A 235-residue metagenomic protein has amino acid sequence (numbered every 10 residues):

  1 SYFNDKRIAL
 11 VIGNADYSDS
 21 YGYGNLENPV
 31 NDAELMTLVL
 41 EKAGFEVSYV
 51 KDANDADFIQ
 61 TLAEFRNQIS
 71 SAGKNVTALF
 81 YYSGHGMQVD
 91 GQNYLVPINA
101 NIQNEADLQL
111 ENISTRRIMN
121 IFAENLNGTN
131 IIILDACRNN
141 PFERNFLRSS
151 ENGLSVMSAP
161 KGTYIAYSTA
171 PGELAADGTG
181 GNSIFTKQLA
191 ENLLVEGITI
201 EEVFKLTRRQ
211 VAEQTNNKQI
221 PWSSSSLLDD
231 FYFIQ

Functional and structural regions predicted by a protein language model:
S1-Q235: Cysteine endopeptidase catalytic domains of the caspase/legumain-like
